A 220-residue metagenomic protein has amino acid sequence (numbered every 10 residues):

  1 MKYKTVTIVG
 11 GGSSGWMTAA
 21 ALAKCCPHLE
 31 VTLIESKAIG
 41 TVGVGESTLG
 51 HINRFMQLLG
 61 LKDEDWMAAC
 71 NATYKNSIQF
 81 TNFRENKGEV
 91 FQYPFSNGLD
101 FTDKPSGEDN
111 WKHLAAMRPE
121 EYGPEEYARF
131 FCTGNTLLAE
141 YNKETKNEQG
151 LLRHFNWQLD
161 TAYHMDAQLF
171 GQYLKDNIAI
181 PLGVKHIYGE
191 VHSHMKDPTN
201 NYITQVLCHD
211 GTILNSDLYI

Functional and structural regions predicted by a protein language model:
Y3-K4, I203, S216: Local beta-strand N-terminus motif with an aromatic residue
Y3-L29: N-terminal Rossmann-like FAD-binding beta1-loop-alpha1 element of flavoenzymes
V9, I34-E35, G189: The conserved SAM/SAH-binding core of class I Rossmann-like methyltransferase domains, concentrating on the hydrophobic
A23-V44: Glycine-rich FAD pyrophosphate-binding loop
S47-A139: Dinucleotide-binding Rossmann-like beta1-alpha1 core, especially the glycine-rich loop that anchors the ADP
N135-G171, Q205: Helix-loop-beta segment of a Rossmann-like dinucleotide-binding subdomain
T161-H192, H209-D210, S216: Helical element adjacent to the flavin cofactor pocket in flavoenzyme catalytic cores
I187-T204: A conserved short coil-to-beta-strand element within the FAD-binding core of flavoproteins
